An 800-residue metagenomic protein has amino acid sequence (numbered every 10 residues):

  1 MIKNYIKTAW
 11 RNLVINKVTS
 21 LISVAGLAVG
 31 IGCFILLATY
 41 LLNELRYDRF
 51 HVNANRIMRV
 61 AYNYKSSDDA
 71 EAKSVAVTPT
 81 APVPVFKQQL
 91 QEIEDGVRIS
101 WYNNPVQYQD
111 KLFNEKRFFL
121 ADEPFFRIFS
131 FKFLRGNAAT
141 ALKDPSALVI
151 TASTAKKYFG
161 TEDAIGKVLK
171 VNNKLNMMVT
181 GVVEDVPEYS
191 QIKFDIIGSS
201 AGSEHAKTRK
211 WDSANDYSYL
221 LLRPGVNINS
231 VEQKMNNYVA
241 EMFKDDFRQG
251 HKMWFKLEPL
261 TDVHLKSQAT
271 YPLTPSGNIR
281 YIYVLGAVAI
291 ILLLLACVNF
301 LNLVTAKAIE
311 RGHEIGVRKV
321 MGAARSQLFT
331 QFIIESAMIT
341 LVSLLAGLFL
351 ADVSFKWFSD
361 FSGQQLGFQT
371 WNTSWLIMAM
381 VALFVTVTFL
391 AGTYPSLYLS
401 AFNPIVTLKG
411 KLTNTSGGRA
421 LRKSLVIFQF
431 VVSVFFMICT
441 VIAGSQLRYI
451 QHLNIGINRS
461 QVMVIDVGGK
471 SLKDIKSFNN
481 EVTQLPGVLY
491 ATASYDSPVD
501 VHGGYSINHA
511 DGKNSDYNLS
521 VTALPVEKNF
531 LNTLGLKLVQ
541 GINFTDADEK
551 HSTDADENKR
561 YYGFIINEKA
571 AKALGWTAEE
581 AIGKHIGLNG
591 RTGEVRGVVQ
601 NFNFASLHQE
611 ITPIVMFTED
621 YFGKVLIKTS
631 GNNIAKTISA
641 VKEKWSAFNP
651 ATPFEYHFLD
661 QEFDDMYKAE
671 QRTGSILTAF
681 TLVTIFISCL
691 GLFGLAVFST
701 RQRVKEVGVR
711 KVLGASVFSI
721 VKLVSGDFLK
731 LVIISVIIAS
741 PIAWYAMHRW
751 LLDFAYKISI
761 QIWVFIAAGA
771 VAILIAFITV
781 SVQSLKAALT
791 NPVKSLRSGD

Functional and structural regions predicted by a protein language model:
K3-R11, I15, T19, H51 (+8 more regions): Membrane-helix entry/capping segments
I6-I22, G26, A296-I339, A401-L412 (+2 more regions): Intracellular coupling helices
I15-L41, G277-H313, L341, L421-Q446 (+3 more regions): Hydrophobic alpha-helical transmembrane segments of multi-pass inner-membrane transport and secretion
V29-M58, S354-G363, V432-S460, W750-K757: Alpha-helical transmembrane segments
G32, L36, K256, A337-P404 (+3 more regions): Small-residue-rich transmembrane alpha-helices
I35, L42-K65, E92, K132 (+9 more regions): Membrane-proximal juxtamembrane linkers immediately C-terminal to transmembrane helices
E44, M58-N114, P124, K156-T161 (+3 more regions): Hydrophobic, regular-secondary-structure patches
D122-R135, L148-G277, S477-A669: Mid-to-C-terminal secondary-structure elements that act as membrane-proximal/extracytoplasmic interface segments
